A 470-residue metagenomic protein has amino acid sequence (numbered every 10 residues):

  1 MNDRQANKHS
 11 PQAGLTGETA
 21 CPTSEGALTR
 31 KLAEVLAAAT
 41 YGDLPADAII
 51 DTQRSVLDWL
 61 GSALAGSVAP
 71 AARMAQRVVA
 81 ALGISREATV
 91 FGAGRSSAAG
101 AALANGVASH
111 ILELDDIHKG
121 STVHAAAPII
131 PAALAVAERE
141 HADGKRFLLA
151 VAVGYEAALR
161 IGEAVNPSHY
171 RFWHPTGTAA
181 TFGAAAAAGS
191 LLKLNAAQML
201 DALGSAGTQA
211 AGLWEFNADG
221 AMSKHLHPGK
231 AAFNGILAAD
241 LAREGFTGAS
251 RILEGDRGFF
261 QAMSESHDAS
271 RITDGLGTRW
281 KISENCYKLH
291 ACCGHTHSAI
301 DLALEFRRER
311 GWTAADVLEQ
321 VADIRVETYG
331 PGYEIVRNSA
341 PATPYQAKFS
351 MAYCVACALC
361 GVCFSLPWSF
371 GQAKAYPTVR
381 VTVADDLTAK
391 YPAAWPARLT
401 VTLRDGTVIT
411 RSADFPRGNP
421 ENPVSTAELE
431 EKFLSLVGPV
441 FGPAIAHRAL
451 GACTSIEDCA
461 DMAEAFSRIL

Functional and structural regions predicted by a protein language model:
M1-P11, L15-T122, A218, S223-F233 (+1 more regions): Terminal-appendage/accessory-domain detector
L28-L32, D51, V78, K145-A157 (+2 more regions): Extended, well-ordered alpha-helical scaffold segments
G66, I84-R86, A157-V165, Q209-F216: Secretory-pathway/luminal and periplasmic proteins that interact with or process carbohydrate-rich
G94-L112, L148-E163, Q198-Q209, A262: Short, charged, amphipathic alpha-helices and their helix-cap/turn boundaries
H110-E163: Hydrophobic alpha-helical hairpins/lids featuring a short glycine-rich hinge
S121-A127, F147-V151, H169-T181, L226-P228 (+2 more regions): Active-site nucleophile and cofactor-binding loops and adjacent substrate-binding regions of central metabolic enzymes
A127-L134, A180-A187, F233-I236, T296-S298: Well-ordered alpha-helical segments within folded domains of soluble proteins
E140-R146, E163-F172, A185, G189-A202 (+2 more regions): Active-site cavity-forming subdomains of large catalytic enzyme subunits
